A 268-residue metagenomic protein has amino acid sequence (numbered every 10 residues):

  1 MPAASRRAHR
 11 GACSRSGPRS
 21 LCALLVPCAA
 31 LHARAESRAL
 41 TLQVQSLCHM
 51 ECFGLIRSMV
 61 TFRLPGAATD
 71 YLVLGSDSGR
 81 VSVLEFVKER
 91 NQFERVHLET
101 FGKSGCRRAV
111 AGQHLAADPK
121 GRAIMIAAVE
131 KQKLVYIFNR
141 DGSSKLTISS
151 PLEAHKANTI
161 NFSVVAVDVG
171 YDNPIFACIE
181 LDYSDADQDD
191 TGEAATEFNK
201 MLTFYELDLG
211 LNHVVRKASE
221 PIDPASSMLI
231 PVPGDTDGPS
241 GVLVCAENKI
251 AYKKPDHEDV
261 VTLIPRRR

Functional and structural regions predicted by a protein language model:
M1-R268: Large eukaryotic, non-enzymatic subunits of multiprotein complexes that serve as scaffolds/tethers, characterized by
